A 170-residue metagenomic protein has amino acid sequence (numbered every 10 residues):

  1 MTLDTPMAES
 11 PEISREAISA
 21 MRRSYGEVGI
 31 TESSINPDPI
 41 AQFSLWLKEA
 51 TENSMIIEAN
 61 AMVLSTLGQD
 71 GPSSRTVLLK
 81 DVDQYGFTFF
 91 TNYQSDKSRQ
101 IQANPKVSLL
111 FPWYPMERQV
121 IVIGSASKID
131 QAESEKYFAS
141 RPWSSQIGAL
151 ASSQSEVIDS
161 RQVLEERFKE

Functional and structural regions predicted by a protein language model:
M1-E170: Binding-site signature for planar aromatic cofactors or substrates
